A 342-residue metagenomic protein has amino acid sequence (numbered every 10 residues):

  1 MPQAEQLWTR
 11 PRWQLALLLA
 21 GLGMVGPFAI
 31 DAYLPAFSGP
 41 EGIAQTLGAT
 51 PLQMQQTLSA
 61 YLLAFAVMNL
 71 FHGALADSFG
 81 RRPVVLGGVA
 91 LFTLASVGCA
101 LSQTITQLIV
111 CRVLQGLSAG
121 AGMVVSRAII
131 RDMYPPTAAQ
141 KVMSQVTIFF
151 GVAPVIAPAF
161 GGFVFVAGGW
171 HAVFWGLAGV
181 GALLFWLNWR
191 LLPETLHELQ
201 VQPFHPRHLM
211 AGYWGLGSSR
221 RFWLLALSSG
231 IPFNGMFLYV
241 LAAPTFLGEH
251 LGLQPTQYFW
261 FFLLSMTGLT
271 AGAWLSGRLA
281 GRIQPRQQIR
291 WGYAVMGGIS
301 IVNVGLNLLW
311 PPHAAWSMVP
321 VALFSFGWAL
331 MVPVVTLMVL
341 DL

Functional and structural regions predicted by a protein language model:
P2-W8, T195-A226: Juxtamembrane intracellular "pre-TM" segments in multi-pass secondary transporters
A36-A66: Extracellular/periplasmic helix-loop-helix junction of adjacent transmembrane segments in MFS-like secondary
G48, G80, L101-Q107, P135 (+1 more regions): Helix-breaking motifs and short loop linkers at transmembrane-helix boundaries and internal kinks in secondary membrane
V67-T106: Conserved MFS/SLC helix-loop-helix module at the cytosolic interface between two early adjacent transmembrane helices
L91-G98, T106-L114, A315-L323: Paired small-residue
Q107, P136, S144-R190: Helix-loop-helix hairpin linking two adjacent transmembrane segments in secondary transporters
C111-F150: Cytoplasmic helix-loop-helix junction between adjacent transmembrane helices in 12-TM secondary transporters
I289-V335: C-terminal transmembrane helical hairpin of 12-TM major facilitator-type secondary transporters
